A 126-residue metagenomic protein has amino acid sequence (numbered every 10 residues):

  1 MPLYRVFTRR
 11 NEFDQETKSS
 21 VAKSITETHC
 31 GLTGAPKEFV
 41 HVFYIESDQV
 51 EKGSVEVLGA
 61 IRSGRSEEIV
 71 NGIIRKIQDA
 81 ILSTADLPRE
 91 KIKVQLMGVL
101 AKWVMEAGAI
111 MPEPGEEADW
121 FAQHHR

Functional and structural regions predicted by a protein language model:
M1-R126: Interaction-mediating elements
